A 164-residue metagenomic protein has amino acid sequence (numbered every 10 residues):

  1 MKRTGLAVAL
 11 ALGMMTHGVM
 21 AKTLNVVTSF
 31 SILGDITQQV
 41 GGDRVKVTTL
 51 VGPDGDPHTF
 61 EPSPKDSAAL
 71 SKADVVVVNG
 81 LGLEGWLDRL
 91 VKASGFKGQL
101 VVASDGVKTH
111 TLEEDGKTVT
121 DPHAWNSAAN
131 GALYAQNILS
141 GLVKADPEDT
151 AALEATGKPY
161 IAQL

Functional and structural regions predicted by a protein language model:
M1-L6: Bacterial N-terminal signal peptides that target proteins for export
L10-M14: Hydrophobic core
M15-T16, S140: Residues in and immediately flanking transmembrane alpha helices
H17-A21: Sec/Tat signal peptide C-region and signal peptidase I cleavage site
K22-L164: Extracytoplasmic metal-acquisition and chelation regions
